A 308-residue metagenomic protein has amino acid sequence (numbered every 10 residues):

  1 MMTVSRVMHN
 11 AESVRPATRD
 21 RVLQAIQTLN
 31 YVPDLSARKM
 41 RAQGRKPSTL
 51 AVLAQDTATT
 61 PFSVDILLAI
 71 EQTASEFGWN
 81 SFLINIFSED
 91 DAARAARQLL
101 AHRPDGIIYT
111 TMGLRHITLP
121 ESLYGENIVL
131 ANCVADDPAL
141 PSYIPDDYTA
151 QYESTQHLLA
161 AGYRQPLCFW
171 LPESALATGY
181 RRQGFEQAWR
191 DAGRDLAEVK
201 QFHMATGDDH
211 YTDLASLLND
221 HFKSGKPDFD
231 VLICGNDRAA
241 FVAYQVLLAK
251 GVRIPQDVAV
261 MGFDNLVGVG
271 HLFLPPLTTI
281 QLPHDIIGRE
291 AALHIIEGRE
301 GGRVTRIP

Functional and structural regions predicted by a protein language model:
M2: Residues within helix-turn-helix
Q27-P61: N-terminal helix-turn-helix/winged-helix DNA-binding helices and compositionally similar short basic alpha-helical
E71-L114: Central regulatory/effector-binding core of bacterial HTH transcription factors
A74-I86, E186-D213: Short beta-strand elements in bilobed, periplasmic/extracellular small-molecule ligand-binding domains
T110-E153, R238, D264-L277: Flexible loop/hinge segments that line or gate small-molecule binding clefts
P141-C168, H210-H221, A240, L282-E300: Hydrophobic alpha-helical segments within soluble ligand-binding/sensing domains
S154-G193, R306-P308: An alpha-beta-alpha
N219-P308: Flexible loop/turn connectors
